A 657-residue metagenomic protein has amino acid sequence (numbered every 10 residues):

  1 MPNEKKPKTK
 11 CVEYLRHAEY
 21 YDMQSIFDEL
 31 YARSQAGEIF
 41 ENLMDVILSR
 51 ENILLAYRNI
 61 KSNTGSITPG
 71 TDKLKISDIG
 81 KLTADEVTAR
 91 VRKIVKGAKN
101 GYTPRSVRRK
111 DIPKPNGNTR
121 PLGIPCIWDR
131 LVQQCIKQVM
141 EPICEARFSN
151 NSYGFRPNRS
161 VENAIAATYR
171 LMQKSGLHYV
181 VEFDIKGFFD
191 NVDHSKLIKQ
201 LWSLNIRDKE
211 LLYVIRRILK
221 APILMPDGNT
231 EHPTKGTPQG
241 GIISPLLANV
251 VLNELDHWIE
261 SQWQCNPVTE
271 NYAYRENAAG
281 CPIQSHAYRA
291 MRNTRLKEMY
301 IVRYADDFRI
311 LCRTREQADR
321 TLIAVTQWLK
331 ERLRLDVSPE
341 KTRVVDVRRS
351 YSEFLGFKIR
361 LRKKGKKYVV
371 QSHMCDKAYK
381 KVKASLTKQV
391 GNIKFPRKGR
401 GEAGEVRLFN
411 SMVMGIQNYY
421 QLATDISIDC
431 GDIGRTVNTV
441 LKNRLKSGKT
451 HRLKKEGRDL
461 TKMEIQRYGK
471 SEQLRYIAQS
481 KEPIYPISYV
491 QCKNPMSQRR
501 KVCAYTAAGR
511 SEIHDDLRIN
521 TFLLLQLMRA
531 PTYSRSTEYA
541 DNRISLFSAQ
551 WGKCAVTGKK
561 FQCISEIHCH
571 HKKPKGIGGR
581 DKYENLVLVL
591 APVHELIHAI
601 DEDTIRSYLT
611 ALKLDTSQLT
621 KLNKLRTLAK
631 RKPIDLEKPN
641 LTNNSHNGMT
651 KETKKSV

Functional and structural regions predicted by a protein language model:
M1-D85: Non-catalytic, polymerase-adjacent accessory regions of viral genome-replication enzymes
P2, S372, D376-K455: Right-hand nucleic-acid polymerase module
S106, N150-N151, R156, N163-P339 (+2 more regions): Conserved polymerase palm-domain catalytic core
D184, G558-A591, A599-Y608: Histidine-centered nuclease catalytic patch
K220, N229, L333-K398, G404 (+1 more regions): A conserved non-catalytic segment of reverse transcriptases and RNA-directed RNA polymerases corresponding to the late
I433-T436, N443-S534, K613-Q618: Extended C-terminal regions of large enzymes
T537-H568, L590-P592: Short cysteine-rich loop/turn motifs with clustered Cys
G576-E584, L596-K638: Polybasic, low-complexity binding patches
